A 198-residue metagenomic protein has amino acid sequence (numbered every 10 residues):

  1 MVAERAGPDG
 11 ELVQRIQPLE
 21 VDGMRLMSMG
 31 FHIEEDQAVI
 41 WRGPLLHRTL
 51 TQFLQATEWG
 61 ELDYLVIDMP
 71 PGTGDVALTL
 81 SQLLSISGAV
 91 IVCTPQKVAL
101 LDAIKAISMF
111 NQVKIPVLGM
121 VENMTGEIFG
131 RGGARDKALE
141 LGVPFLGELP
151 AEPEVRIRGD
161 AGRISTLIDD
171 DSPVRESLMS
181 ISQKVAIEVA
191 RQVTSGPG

Functional and structural regions predicted by a protein language model:
M1-D36, H47: Phosphate-binding loop that captures ATP/GTP phosphates
M27, L50, M69, Q82 (+1 more regions): Glycine-rich phosphate-binding loops of nucleotide-dependent enzymes
M27-V39, F53-E61, M69: Switch- and interface-adjacent substructures of P-loop NTPase systems
H32-L45, I91-V98: Flexible beta-alpha connector loops of hexameric P-loop NTPases
A56-W59, D63-A161: Conserved catalytic-core segment of NTP-binding enzymes
A161-R175: C-terminal boundary of histidine-terminating zinc-finger modules
D171-A186: Short, amphipathic alpha-helical "lid/cap" segments that border enzyme active or binding sites
S182-G196: Short, hydrophobic alpha-helical segments
